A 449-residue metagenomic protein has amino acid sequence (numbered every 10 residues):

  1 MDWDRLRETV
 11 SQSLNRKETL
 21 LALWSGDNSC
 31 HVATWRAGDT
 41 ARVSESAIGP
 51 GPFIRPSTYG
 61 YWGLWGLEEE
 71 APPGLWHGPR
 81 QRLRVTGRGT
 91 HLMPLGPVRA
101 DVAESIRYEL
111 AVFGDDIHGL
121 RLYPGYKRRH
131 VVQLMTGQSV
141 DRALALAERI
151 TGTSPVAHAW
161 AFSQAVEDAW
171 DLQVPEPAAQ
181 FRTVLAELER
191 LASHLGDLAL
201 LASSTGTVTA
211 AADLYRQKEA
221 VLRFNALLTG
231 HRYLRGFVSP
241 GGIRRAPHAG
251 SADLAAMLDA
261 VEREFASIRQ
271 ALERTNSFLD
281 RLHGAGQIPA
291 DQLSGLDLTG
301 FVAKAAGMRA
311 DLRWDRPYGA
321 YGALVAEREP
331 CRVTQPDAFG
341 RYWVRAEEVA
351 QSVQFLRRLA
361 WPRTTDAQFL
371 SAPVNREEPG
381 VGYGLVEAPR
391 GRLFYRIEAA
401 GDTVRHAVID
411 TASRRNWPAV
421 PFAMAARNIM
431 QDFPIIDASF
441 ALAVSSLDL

Functional and structural regions predicted by a protein language model:
M1-L449: Active-site bordering "gate/hinge" segments that shape substrate access to catalytic or cofactor-binding pockets
